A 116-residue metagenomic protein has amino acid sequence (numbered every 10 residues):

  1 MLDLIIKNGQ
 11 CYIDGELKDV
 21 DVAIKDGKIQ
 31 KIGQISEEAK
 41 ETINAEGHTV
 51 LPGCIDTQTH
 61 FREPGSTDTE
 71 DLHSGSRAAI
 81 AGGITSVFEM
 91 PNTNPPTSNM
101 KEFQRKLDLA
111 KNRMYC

Functional and structural regions predicted by a protein language model:
M1-G53: Histidine-rich, glycine-flanked metal-binding segment
L4-I6, E37-F88: Replace "His-x-His-based motif
I13, Q58, P91: Residues that line or immediately flank small-molecule/substrate-binding pockets and catalytic motifs
G15, E63-T67, P96: Active-site-proximal flexible loops/turns
Q30, S36, S74-G75, K111-N112: Short, intrinsically disordered/low-complexity patches at protein termini and at juxtamembrane boundaries
S76-C116: Divalent-metal coordination cores built from histidine and acidic residues
